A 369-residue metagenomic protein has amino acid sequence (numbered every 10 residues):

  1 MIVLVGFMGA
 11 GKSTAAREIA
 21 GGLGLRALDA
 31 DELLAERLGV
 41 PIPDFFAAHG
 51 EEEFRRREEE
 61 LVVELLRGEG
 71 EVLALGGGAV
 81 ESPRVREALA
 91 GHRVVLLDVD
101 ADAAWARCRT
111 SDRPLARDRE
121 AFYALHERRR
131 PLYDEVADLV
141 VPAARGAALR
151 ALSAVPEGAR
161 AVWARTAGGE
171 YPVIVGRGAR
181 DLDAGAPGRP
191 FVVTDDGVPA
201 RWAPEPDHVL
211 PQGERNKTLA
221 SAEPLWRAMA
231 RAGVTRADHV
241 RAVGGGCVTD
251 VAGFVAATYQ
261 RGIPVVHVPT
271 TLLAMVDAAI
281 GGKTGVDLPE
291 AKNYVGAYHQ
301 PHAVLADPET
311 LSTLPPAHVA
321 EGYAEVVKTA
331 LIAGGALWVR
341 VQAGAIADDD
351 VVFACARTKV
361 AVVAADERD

Functional and structural regions predicted by a protein language model:
L4: Hydrophobic anchor at the beta1->P-loop junction of P-loop NTPases
K12: Conserved lysine of the Walker
E18, G22, R128-W163: NTP-dependent small-molecule kinase module
D29-A88: ATP-dependent small-molecule kinase phosphotransfer cores that center on conserved nucleotide phosphate-binding segments
G91-L132: A glycine- and Lys/Arg-enriched "phosphate-lid" helix/loop adjacent to the NTP-binding pocket of small-molecule kinases
P156-H239: ATP/NTP phosphate-donor binding region
F254-I346: A glycine/threonine-rich phosphate-anchoring loop and its flanking beta-alpha core in nucleotide/phosphate-binding
R340-D369: Active-site segments that bind and position negatively charged phosphate/pyrophosphate groups
